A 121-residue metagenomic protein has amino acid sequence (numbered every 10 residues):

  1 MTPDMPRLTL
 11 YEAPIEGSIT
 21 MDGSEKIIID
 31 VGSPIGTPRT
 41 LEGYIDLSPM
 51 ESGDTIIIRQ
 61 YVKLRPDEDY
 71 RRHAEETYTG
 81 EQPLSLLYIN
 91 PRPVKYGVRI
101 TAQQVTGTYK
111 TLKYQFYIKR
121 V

Functional and structural regions predicted by a protein language model:
T2-I19, Q104-V121: C-terminal interaction-tip segments
P14-G36, M50-T55, Q82-L84: Surface-exposed ligand/attachment interfaces on beta-rich extracellular proteins
E25-K26, D67-R72: Tryptophan-centered short beta-strand motifs
T37-I45, N90-L112: Noncatalytic modules at the cell exterior or secretory-pathway interfaces, chiefly beta-strand-rich lectin/adhesion
L47-P49, V62-L64, R120: Beta-strand elements of well-folded, non-transmembrane domains
G53-P66: Short, surface-exposed beta-strand/strand-loop-strand elements in extracellular ectodomains
R71-E81: Solvent-exposed serine/threonine-rich low-complexity stretches and specific carbohydrate-binding patches
L86-Y88: Catalytic micro-motifs at enzyme active sites that drive phosphoryl/nucleotidyl and oxygen chemistry
